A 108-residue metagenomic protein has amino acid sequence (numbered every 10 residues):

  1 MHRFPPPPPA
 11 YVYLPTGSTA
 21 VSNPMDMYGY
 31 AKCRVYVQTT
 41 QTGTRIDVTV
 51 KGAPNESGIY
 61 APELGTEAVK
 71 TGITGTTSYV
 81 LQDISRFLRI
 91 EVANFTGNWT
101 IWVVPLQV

Functional and structural regions predicted by a protein language model:
M1-Y11: Extended, low-complexity segments enriched in Ser/Thr/Gly and acidic residues that occur primarily in surface-exposed
H2-R3, V92-V108: Edge beta-strands of jelly-roll/beta-sandwich modules across compartments, strongly enriched in secreted/luminal
Y11, S18, K51-E67: Tryptophan-centered short beta-strand motifs
V12-M27, Q41-D47, V69-S78, N94-N98: Surface-exposed ligand/attachment interfaces on beta-rich extracellular proteins
S18, A31, Q41-G43, E56 (+3 more regions): Residues that cap or initiate secondary-structure elements
G29-V37, L81-W99: Noncatalytic modules at the cell exterior or secretory-pathway interfaces, chiefly beta-strand-rich lectin/adhesion
Q38, K51-A53, A93, L106: A generic structural motif
G43-I59, W102-V104: Short, surface-exposed beta-strand/strand-loop-strand elements in extracellular ectodomains
